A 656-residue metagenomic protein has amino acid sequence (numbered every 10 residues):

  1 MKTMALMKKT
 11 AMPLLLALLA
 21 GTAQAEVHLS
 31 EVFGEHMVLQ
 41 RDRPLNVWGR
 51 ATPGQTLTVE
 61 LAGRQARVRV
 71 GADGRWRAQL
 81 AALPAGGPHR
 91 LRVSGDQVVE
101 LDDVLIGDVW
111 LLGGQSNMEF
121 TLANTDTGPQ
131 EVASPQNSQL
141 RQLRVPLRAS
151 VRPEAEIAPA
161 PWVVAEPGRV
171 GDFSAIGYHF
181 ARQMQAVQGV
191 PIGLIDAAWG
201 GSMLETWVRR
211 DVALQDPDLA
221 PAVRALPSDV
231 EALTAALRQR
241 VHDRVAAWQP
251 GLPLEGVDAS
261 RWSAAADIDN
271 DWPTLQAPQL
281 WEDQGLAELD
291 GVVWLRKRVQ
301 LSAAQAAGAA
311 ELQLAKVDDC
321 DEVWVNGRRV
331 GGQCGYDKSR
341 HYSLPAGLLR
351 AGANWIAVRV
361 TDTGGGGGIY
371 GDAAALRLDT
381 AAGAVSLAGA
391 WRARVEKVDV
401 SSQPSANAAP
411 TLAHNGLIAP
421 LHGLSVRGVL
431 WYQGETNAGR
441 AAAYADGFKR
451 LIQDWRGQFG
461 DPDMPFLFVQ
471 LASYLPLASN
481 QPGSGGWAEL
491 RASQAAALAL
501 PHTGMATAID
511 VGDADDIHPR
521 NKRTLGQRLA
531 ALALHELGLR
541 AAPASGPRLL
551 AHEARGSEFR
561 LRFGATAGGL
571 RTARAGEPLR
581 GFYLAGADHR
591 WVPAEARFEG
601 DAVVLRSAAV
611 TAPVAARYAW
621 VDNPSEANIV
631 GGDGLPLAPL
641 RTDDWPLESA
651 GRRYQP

Functional and structural regions predicted by a protein language model:
A25-P53, D102-L112, E119, Q276-L289 (+4 more regions): Non-catalytic, glycine-rich low-complexity segments
E26, V32-D108, G364-G368: Ser/Thr-rich low-complexity repeats and stalk/linker segments
R41-R43, L286-D290, E311, T524 (+1 more regions): Surface beta-strand/loop "capping" patches
W48, W272, V299-G327, I356-V358: Aromatic-lined ligand-binding clefts that engage carbohydrates, nucleic acids, or primary amines
G63-G86, A315-K316, W324-A375: Beta-strand-rich ligand-recognition modules
Q65, R560, A565-P656: C-terminal beta-sandwich/jelly-roll accessory domains of carbohydrate-active enzymes
G86-D96, A357-V358, V614-W620: Short, aromatic- and glycine-rich surface loops/edge beta-strands on solvent-exposed regions
V99-V164, I195-W281, A353-L424: An acidic-aromatic loop/edge-strand motif
